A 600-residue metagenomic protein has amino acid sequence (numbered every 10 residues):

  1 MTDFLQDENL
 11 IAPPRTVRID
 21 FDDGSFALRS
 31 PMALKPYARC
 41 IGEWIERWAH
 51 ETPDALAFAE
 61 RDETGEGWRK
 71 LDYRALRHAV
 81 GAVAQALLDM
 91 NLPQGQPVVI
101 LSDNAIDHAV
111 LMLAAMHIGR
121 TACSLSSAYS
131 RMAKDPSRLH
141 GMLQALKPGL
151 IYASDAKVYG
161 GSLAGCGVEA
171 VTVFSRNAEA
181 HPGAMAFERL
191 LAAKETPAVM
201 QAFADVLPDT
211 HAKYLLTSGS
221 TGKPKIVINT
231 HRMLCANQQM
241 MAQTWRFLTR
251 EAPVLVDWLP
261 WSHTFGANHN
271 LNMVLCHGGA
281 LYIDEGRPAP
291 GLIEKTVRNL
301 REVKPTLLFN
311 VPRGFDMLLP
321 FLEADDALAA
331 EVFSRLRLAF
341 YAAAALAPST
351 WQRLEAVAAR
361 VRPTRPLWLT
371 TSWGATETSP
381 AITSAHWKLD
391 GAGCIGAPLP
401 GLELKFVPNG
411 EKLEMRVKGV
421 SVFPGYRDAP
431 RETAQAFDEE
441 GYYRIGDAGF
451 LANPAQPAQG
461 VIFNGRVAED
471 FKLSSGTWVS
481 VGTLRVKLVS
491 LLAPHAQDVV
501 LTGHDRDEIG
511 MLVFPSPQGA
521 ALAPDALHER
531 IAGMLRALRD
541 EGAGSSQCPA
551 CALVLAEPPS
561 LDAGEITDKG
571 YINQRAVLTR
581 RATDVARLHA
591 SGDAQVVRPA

Functional and structural regions predicted by a protein language model:
M1-L71, A75-M90, Q94, I118 (+1 more regions): N-lobe entry segment of adenylate-forming
A33, A57-L113, S130-H140, E188-E195 (+1 more regions): Conserved AMP-binding/adenylate-forming core of the ANL superfamily
P53-D54, V173-S175, P182-L216, K223 (+1 more regions): Conserved pre-ATP/AMP-binding loop-to-beta segment of ANL
R69-R74, F203-A204, A212-Q239: Conserved AMP-binding A3 loop
Y129-A164, E195, N237-V256, A289-T306: Conserved ATP-dependent adenylate/AMP-binding module captured primarily in the ANL superfamily
R189, H277, V297, T306-N310 (+3 more regions): Gly/Ser/Thr-rich phosphate-binding loop
C235-V254, S262-A330: Conserved AMP-binding/adenylation subdomain of ANL enzymes
L413-L473, V597-P599: Conserved ATP-binding/catalytic segment of the ANL
